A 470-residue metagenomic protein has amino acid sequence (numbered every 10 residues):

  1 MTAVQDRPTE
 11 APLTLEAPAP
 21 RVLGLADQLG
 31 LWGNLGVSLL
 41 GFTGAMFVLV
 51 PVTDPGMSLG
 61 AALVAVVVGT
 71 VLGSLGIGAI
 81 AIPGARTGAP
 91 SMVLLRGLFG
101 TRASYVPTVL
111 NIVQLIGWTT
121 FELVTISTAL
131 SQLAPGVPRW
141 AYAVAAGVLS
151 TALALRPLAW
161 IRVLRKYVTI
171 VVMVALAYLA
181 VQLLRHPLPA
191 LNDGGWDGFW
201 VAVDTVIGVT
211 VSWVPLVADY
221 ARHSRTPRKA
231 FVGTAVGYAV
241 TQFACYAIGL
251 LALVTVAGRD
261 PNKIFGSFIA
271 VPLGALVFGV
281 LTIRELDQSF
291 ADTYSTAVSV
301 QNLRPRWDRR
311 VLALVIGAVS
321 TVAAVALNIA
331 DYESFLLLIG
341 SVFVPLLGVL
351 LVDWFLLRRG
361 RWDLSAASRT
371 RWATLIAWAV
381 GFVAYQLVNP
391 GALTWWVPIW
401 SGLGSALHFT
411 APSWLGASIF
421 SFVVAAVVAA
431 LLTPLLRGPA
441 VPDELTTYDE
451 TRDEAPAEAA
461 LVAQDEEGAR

Functional and structural regions predicted by a protein language model:
M1-L59, G198-V203, P215, R222-K229 (+1 more regions): Membrane-interface "cap" regions at the ends of multi-pass membrane proteins
L23-F42, A180-V254, F268-F290, T370-V388: Hydrophobic, membrane-embedded alpha-helices of multi-pass small-molecule transporters
F47-I82, R96, A103-Y105, Y238-A239: Extracellular loop-to-transmembrane helix junctions
I82, T125-L133, G147-V168, H186 (+3 more regions): Membrane-water interface regions at transmembrane-helix termini and the short interhelical loops of multi-pass membrane
A103-P135, E285-N302: Hydrophobic transmembrane alpha-helices that form the core helical bundles of multi-pass secondary transporters
P107-I112, L133-R156, I170-Y178, W200-P215 (+3 more regions): Transmembrane alpha-helical segments of multi-pass small-molecule transport proteins
S127, A141-Q182, D193-G194, F231-Y238 (+2 more regions): Membrane-interface loop-to-helix entry segments
G194, V352-L435, P439-T447: C-terminal membrane-solvent junction of multi-pass transporters and transport-like membrane proteins
